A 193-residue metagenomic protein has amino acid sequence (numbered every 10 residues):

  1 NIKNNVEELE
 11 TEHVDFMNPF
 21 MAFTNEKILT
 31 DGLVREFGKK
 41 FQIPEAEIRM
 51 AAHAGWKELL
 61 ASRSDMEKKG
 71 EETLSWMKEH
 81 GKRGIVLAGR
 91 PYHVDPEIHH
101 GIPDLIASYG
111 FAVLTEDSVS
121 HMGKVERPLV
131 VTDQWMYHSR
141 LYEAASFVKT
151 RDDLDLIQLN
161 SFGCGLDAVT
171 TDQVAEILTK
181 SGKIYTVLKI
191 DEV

Functional and structural regions predicted by a protein language model:
N1-V193: An N-terminal assembly and electron-transfer interface module characteristic of large anaerobic redox and radical
